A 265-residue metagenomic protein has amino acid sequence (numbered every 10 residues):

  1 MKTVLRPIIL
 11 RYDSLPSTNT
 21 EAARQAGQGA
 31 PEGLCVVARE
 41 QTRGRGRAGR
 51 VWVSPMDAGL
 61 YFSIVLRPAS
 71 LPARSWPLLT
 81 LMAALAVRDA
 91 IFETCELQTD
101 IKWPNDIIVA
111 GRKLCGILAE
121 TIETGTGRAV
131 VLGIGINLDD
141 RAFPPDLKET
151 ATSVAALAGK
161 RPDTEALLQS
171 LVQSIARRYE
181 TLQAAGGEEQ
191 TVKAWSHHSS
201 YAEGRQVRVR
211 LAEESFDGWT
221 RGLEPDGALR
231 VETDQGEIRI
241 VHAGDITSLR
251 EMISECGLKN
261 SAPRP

Functional and structural regions predicted by a protein language model:
M1-E93, C115, I253-N260, P265: N-terminal lobe of the biotin/lipoate ligase/transferase fold
L5, L71-T99, V109-P265: Long, positively charged amphipathic alpha-helical accessory segments at protein N-termini or as interdomain linkers
D106: Conserved active-site carboxylates
